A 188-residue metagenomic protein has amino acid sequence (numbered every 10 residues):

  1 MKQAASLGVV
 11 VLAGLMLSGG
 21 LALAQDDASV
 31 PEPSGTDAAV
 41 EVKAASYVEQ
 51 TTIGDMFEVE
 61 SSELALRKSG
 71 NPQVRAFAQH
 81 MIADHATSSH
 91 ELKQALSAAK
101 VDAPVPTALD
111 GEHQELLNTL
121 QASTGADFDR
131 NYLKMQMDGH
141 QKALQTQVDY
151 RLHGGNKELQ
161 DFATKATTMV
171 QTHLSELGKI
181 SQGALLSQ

Functional and structural regions predicted by a protein language model:
K2-V11, S18-Q188: His/Met- and acidic-residue-enriched segments that coordinate or traffic transition-metal cofactors and support
